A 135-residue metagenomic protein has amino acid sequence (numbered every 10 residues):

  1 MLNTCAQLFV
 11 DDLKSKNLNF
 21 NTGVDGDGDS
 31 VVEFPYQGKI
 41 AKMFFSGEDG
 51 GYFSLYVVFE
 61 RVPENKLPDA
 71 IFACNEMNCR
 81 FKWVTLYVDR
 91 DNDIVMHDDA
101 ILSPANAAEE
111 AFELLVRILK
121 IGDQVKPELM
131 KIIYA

Functional and structural regions predicted by a protein language model:
M1-I40, Y87-V88: Charge-rich, low-complexity N-terminal segments
L2, A6, E64-A70, A111: Generic alpha-helical secondary structure
V24-D27, P127-A135: Short, surface-exposed recognition loops or helix-turn segments adjacent to catalytic cores
D29-V32, G51-F53, D93-I94: Hydrophobic residues embedded in beta-strands of well-ordered beta-sheets
P35-E64: Long, continuous compositionally biased terminal/linker segments
S54-H97: Short, internal acidic amphipathic alpha-helical interface segments that mediate docking to partner proteins
V88-V116, P127, Y134: Well-ordered alpha/beta subsegment
